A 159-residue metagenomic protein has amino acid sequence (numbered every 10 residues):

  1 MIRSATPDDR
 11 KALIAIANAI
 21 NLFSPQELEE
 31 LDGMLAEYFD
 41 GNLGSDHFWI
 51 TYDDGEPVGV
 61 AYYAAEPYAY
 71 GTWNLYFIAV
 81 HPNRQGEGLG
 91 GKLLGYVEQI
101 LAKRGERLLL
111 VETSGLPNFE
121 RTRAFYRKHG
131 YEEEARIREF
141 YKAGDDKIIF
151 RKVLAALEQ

Functional and structural regions predicted by a protein language model:
S4-N83, G91-Y96, I100, R104 (+2 more regions): Acetyl-CoA-dependent GNAT
A79, G115-P117: Active-site-proximal loop/turn and secondary-structure-junction residues that shape catalytic pockets, frequently
G88: Conserved G/P- and acidic residue-centered "switch" motifs that form tight phosphate/ATP-binding loops in soluble
L101-S114: Conserved GNAT acetyl-CoA-binding A-motif
E112-G115, R127-I148: Conserved catalytic-core motifs of GNAT/GCN5-like acyltransferases
T122: Helix-turn-helix
A156-Q159: Short, charged/polar, Gly/Pro-enriched secondary-structure boundary elements
